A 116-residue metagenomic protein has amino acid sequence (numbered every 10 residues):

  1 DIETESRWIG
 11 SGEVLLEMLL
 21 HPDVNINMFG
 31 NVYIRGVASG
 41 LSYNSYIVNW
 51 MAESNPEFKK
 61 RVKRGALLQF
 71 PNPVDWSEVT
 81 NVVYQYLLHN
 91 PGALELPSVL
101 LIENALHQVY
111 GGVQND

Functional and structural regions predicted by a protein language model:
D1-E3, N115-D116: Polar low-complexity intrinsically disordered regions
I2-V82: Short N-proximal segments of mature Sec-exported proteins
N81-N115: Short, compact, well-ordered microdomains
